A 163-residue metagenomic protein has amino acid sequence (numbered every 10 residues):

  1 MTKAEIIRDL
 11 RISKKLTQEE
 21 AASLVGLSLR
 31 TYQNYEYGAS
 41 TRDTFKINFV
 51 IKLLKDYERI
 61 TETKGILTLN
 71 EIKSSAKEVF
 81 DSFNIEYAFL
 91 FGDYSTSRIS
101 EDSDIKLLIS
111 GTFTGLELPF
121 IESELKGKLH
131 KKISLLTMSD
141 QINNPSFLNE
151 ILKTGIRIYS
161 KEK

Functional and structural regions predicted by a protein language model:
M1-N84, T96-S100, G111-K163: Catalytic core of pol beta-like nucleotidyltransferases
Y87, G92-Y94: Short helix-loop-helix/strand-helix junction enriched in hydrophobic and basic residues
S103: Short, conserved active-site loops that position catalytic residues or coordinate cofactors/metal ions across diverse
K106-I109: Short beta-strand->loop micro-motif that forms the acidic, two-metal-ion catalytic signature in nucleotide-processing
